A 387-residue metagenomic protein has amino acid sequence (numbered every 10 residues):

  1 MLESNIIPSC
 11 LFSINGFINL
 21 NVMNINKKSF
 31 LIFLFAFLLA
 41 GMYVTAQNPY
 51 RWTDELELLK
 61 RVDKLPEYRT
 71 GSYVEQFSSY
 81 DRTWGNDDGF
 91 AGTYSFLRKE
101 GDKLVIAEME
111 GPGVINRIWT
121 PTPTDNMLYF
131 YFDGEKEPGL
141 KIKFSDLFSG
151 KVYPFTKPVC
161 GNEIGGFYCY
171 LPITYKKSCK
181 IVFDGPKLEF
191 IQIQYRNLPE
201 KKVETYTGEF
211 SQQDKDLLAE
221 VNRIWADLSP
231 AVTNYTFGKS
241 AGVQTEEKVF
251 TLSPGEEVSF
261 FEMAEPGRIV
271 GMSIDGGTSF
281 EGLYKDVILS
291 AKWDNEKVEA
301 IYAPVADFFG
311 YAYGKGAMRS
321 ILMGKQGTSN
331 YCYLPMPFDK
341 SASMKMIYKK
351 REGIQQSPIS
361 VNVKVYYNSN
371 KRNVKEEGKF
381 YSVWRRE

Functional and structural regions predicted by a protein language model:
L2-E3: Targeting/processing segments of secretory and organellar proteins
I6, F17-N19: Short, positively charged and aromatic/hydrophobic N-terminal segments
L20-I32: Bacterial N-terminal signal peptides that target proteins for export
I32-G41: Bacterial N-terminal signal peptides
M42-A46: Sec/Tat signal peptide C-region and signal peptidase I cleavage site
Q47-E387: Beta-strand-centric surfaces of beta-sandwich/beta-rich domains
